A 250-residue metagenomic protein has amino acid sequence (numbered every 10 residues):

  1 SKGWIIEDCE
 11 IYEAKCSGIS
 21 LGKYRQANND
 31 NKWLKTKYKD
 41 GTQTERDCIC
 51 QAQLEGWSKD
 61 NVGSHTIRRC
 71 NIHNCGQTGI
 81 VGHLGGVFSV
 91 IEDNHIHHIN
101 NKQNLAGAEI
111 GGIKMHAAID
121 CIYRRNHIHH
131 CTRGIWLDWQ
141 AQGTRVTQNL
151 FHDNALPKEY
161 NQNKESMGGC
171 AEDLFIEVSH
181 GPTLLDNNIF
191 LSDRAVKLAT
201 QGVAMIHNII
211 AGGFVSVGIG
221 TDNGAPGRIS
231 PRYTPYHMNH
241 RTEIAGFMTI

Functional and structural regions predicted by a protein language model:
S1, Y12-I250: Glycine- and acidic/polar-rich repeat regions and solenoidal domains
